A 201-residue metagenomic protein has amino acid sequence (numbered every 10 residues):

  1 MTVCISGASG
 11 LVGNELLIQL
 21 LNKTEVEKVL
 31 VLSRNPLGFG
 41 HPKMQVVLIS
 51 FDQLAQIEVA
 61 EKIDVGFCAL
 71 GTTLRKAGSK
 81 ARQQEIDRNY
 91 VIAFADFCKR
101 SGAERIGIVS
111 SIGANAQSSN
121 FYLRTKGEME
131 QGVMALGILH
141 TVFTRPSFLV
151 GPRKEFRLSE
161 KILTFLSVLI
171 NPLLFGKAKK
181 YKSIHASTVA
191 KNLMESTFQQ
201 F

Functional and structural regions predicted by a protein language model:
T2, D64-V65, R105: Structural motif
T2-K23: N-terminal Rossmann NAD(P)H-binding glycine-rich loop of SDR-like oxidoreductase domains
S6, L32, A69-L70, I106-I112 (+1 more regions): SDR active-site strand-loop-helix element
V12-L16, F94, M129: Hydrophobic residues within alpha-helices that form the first helical element adjacent to the glycine-rich loop
N22-E27, A116-F201: Oxidoreductase cofactor-interface core, primarily capturing Rossmann-like NAD(P)-dependent enzymes
L30-G38: Short, polar loop motifs at secondary-structure junctions
G38, M44-A93, F97-S101: NAD(P)H-binding glycine-rich loop region in Rossmannoid oxidoreductase-like domains and their noncatalytic homologs
K80, E85-E128, A135, L139-T144: Conserved Rossmann-fold NAD(P)-dependent oxidoreductase catalytic core, especially the SDR/UDP-sugar
